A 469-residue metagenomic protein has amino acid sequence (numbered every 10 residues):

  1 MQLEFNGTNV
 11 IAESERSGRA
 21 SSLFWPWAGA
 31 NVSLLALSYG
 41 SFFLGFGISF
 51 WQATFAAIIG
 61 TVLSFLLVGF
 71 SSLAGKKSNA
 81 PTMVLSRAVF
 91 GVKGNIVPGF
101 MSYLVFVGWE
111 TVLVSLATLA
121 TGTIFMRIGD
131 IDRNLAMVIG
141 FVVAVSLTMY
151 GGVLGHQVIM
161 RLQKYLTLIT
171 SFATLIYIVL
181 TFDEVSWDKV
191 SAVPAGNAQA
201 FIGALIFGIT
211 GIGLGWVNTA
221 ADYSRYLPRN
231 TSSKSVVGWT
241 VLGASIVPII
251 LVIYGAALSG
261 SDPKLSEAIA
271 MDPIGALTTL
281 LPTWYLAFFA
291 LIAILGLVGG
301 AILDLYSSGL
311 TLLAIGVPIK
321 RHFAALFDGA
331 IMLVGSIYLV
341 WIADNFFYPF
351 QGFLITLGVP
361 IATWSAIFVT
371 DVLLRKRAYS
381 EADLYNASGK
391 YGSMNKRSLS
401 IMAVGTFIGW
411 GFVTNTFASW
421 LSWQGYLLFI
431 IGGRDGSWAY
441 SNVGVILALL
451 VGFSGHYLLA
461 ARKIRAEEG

Functional and structural regions predicted by a protein language model:
M1-W51, Q199-F207, R225-S235, K463-G469: Membrane-interface "cap" regions at the ends of multi-pass membrane proteins
S14-A20, L154-T167, N218-I250, L265-G275 (+3 more regions): Hydrophobic, small-residue-rich membrane helices and short re-entrant helix-turn-helix hairpins that build
V32-A36, I59-L67, S102-L113, I169-T181 (+5 more regions): Selective recognition of specific alpha-helical transmembrane segments in multi-pass small-molecule
G45-F46, L73, V89, V97 (+9 more regions): Membrane-water interface regions at transmembrane-helix termini and the short interhelical loops of multi-pass membrane
A56-V89, G99-V114, Y457-I464: Juxtamembrane transmembrane-helix boundary signature
G99, R127-V153, L168-V179, I206-A220 (+4 more regions): Transmembrane alpha-helical segments of multi-pass small-molecule transport proteins
L168-V193, I209-L214, I253-S261, A362 (+2 more regions): Hydrophobic alpha-helical segments and their helix-loop junctions in multi-pass secondary transporters
I169, S365-S454: C-terminal membrane-solvent junction of multi-pass transporters and transport-like membrane proteins
